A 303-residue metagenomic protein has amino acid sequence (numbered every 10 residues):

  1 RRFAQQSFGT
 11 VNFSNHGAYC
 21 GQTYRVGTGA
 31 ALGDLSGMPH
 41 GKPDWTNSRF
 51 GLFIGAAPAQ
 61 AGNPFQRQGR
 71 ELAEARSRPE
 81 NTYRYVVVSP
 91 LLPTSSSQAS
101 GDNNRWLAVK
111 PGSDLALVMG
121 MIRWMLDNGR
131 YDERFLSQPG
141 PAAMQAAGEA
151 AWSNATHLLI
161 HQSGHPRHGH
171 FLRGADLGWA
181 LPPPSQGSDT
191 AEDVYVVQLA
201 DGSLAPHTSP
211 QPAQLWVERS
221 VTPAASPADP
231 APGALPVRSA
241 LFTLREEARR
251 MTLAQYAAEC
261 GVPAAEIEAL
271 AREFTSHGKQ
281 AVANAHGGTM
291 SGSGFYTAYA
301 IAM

Functional and structural regions predicted by a protein language model:
R1, C20-Y24, A59-G62, L92-S97 (+4 more regions): Flexible loop/turn segments at secondary-structure boundaries
R1-N47: Anionic-ligand anchoring segments at beta-strand to alpha-helix junctions in alpha/beta enzyme folds, i.e., glycine
R2-A4, Q66-R70, S100-L107, I122-M125 (+1 more regions): Short secondary-structure boundary/capping segments
G17-Y19, G37-S97, W106, E246: A conserved hydrophobic secondary-structure block that centers on an alpha-helix together with its immediately flanking
F53-P58, N103, P236-V237, M251-A257 (+1 more regions): Glycine- and acidic
A56-A57, P90-P93, P111-G112, R272 (+2 more regions): An acidic- and aromatic-residue-enriched active-site/binding cleft used to recognize and process polar
P79, V86, S96-H277: Long, well-ordered, tryptophan-enriched scaffold segments
E268, R272-M303: Acidic catalytic cores of enzymes that act on phosphate-bearing nucleotides/polynucleotides
